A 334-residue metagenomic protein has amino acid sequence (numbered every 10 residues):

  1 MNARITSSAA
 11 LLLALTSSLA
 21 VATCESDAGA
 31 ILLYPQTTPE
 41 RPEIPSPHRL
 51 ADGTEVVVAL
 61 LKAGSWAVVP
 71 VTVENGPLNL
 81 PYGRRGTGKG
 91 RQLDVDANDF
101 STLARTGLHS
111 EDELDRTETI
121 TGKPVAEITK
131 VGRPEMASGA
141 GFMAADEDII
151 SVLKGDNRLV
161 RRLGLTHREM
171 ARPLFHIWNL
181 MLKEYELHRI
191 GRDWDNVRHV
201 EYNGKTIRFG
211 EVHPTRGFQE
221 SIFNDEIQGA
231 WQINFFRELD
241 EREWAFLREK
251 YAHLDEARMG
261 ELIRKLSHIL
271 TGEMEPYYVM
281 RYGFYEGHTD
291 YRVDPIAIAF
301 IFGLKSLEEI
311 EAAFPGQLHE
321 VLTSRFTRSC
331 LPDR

Functional and structural regions predicted by a protein language model:
M1-A9: Bacterial N-terminal signal peptides that target proteins for export
S8-S18: Bacterial N-terminal signal peptides
T23-R334: Alpha-helical interaction/linker modules in multidomain eukaryotic proteins
